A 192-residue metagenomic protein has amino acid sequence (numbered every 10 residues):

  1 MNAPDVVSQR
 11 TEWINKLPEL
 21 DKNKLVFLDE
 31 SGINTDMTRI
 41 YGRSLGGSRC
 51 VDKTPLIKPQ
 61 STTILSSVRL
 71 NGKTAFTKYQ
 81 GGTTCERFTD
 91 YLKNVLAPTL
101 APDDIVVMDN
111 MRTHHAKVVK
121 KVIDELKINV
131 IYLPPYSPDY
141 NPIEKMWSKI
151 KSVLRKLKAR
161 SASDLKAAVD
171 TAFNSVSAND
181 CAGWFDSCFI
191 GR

Functional and structural regions predicted by a protein language model:
M1-R192: Short functional hotspots at interaction and active-site rims
